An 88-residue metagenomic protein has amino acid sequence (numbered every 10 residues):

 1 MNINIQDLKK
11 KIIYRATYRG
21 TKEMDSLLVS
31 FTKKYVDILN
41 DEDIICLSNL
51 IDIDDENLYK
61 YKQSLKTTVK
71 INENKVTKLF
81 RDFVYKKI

Functional and structural regions predicted by a protein language model:
N2-I88: Positively charged, polar, low-complexity stretches
